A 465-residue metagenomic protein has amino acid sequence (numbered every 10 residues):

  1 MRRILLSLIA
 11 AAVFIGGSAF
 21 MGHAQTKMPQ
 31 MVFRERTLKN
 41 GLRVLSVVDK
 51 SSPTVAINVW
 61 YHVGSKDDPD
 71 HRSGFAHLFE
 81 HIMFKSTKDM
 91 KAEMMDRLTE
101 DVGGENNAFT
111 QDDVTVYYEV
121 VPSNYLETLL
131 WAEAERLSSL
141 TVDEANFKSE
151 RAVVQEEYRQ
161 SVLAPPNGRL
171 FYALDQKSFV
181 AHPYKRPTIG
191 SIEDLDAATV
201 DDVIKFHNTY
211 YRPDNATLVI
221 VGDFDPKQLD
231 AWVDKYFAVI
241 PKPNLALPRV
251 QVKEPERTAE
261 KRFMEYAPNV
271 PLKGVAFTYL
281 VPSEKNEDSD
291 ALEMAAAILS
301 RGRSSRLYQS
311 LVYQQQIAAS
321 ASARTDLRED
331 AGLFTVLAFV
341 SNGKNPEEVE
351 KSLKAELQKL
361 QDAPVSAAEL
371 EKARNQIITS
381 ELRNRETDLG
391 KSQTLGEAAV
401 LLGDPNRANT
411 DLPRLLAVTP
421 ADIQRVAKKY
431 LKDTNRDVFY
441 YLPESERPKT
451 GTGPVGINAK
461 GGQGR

Functional and structural regions predicted by a protein language model:
M1-I4: Positively charged n-region of N-terminal signal peptides that target proteins for export
S7-S18: Bacterial N-terminal signal peptides
F20-N58, V63-S65, M90-Y125, S161-N215 (+8 more regions): Non-catalytic beta-strand/loop surface segments
G64-R72: Short pre-active-site segment immediately N-terminal to the catalytic Zn-binding motif
S73-T87: Active-site SXXK
A134-V142, Y236-N244, Q315, K354-V365: A common structural junction motif
R151, I204-Y236, N435: Non-catalytic, conformational "gating/processing" segments within enzyme and secreted inhibitor domains
